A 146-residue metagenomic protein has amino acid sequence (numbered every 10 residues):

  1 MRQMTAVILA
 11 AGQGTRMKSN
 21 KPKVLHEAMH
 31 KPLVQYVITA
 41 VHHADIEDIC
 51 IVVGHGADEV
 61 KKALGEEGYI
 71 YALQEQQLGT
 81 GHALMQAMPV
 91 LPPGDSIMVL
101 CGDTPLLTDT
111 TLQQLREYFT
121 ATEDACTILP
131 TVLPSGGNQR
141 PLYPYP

Functional and structural regions predicted by a protein language model:
M1-Q3, K31-G102, L106-E117: Conserved N-terminal catalytic core of the sugar/cofactor nucleotidyltransferase
M1-S19: N-terminal nucleotide-binding beta1-loop-alpha1 segment
L9-A10, V52, V99-C101, T127-V132 (+1 more regions): Short beta-strand segments
G12, K23, D103: Conserved G/P- and acidic residue-centered "switch" motifs that form tight phosphate/ATP-binding loops in soluble
K21-E27: Short glycine-enriched, charge-decorated loop/helix-capping segments at active-site entrances that position
L107-P146: Conserved core of the sugar-phosphate nucleotidyltransferase
